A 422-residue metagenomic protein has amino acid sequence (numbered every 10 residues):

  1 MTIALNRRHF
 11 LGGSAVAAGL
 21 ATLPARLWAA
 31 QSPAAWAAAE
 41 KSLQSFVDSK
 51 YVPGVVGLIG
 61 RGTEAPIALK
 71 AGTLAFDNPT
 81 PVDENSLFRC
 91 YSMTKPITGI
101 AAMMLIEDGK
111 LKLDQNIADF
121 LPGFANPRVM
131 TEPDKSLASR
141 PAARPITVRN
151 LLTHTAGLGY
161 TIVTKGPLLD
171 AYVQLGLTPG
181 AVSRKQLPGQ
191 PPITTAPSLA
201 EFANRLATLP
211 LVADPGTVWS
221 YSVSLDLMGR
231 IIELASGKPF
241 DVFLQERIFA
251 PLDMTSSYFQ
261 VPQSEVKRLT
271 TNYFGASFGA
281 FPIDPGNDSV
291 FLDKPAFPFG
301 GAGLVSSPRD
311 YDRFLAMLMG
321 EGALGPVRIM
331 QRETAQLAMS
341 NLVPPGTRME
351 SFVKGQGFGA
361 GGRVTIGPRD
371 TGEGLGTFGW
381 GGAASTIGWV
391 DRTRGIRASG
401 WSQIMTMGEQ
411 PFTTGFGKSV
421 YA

Functional and structural regions predicted by a protein language model:
M1-A18: N-terminal secretory signal peptides and thylakoid transit peptides that target proteins across membranes
P33-R89, K110-K112, N126-K135, G374 (+1 more regions): Short, conserved catalytic-motif segment at the N-terminal edge
E40-L43, T63, R89-I117, L225-E233 (+2 more regions): Active-site SXXK
A68, R128-D370, L375: Short, surface-exposed loop or secondary-structure junction motifs that flank catalytic or metal-binding residues
L69, G388-W389, G395-I404: Short, well-ordered beta-strand elements
F297-G303, T377-G388, Q403-M407: Glycine-rich phosphate/pyrophosphate-binding beta-alpha loops
